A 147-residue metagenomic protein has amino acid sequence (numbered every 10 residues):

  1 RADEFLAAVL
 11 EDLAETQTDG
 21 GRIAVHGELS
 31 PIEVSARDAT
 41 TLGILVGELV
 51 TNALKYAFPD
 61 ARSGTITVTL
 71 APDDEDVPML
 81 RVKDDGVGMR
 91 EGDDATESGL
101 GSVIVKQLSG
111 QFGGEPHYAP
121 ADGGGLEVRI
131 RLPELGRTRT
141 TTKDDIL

Functional and structural regions predicted by a protein language model:
R1-T16, A71: Short beta-to-alpha transition helix within the HATPase_c
T18-E48, L54-G64: Conserved short strand/loop->alpha-helix "switch" segment adjacent to the catalytic nucleotide/phosphoryl-transfer site
S63-D76: Short beta-strand/loop element within the Bergerat-fold HATPase_c
G64, G124-V128: Glycine-rich GHKL/ HATPase_c ATP-binding element in histidine kinases
D74-V103: Glycine-rich/acidic phosphate-handling loop/turn and adjacent ATP-lid/helix of nucleotide-binding kinase/ATPase domains
G113-P120: Glycine-rich ATP-binding loops of the HATPase_c
I130-G136, K143: C-terminal beta-strand of the catalytic ATP-binding
